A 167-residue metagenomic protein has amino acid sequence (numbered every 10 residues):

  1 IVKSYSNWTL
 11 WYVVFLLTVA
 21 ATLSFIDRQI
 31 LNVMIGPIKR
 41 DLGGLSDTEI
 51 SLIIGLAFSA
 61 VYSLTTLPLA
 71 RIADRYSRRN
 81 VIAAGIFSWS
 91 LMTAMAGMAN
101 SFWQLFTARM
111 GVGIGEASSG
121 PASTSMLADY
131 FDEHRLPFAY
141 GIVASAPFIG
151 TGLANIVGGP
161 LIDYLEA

Functional and structural regions predicted by a protein language model:
I1-I26, L31: Cytosolic juxtamembrane N-terminal segment immediately preceding the first transmembrane helix of multi-pass
Q29, F58-L67, A117, T151-G152: Residue-level signature of mid-helix packing/kink "hotspots" within the transmembrane helices of 12-pass Major
M34-L64: Extracellular/periplasmic helix-loop-helix junction of adjacent transmembrane segments in MFS-like secondary
P37, A70-R71, P160: Membrane-interface helix termini in secondary transporters
G44, S77, M98-Q104, G115 (+2 more regions): Helix-breaking motifs and short loop linkers at transmembrane-helix boundaries and internal kinks in secondary membrane
L64-W103: Conserved MFS/SLC helix-loop-helix module at the cytosolic interface between two early adjacent transmembrane helices
T107-S145: Cytoplasmic helix-loop-helix junction between adjacent transmembrane helices in 12-TM secondary transporters
V143-A167: Helix-loop-helix hairpin linking two adjacent transmembrane segments in secondary transporters
